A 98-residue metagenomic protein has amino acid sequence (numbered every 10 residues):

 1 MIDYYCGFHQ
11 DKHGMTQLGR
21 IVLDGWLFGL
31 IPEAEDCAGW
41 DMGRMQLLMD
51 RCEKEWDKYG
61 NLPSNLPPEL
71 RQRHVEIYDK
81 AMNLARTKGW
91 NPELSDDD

Functional and structural regions predicted by a protein language model:
M1-Y5, L23-G25, E53-W56, V75 (+2 more regions): Generic intrinsically disordered, low-complexity segments enriched for polar/acidic and small residues
D3-L47: N-terminal acidic leader/helix
L18, P32, D36, L62 (+3 more regions): Generic marker of "main functional regions" within proteins
A34-D79: Acidic, low-complexity, intrinsically disordered interaction modules
L70-D98: Amphipathic alpha-helical binding modules
